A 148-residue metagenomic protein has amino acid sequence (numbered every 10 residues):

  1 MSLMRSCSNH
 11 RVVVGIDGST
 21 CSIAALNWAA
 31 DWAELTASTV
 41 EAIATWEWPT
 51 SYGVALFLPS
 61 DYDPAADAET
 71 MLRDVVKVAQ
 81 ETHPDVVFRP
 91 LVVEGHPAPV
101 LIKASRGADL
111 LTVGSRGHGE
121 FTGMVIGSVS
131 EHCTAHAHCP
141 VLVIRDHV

Functional and structural regions predicted by a protein language model:
M1-S8, C21, L35, V78-L111 (+1 more regions): Structural beta-alpha unit
S2-P59: Small/aliphatic-rich secondary-structure junction motif
A37-T39, V86, C139: Short glycine/serine/threonine/alanine-rich loop segments
E41-I43, R89-V93, L142: General small-molecule cofactor/ligand-binding pocket signal
F57-D61, G107-D109: Short, hinge-like loop/turn segments at secondary-structure boundaries
P59-M71: A short acidic, glycine-rich active-site loop that binds or catalyzes chemistry on phosphate/adenosine moieties
L110-A135, D146: Glycine-rich, Arg-bearing micro-motifs that act as flexible, cationic patches
